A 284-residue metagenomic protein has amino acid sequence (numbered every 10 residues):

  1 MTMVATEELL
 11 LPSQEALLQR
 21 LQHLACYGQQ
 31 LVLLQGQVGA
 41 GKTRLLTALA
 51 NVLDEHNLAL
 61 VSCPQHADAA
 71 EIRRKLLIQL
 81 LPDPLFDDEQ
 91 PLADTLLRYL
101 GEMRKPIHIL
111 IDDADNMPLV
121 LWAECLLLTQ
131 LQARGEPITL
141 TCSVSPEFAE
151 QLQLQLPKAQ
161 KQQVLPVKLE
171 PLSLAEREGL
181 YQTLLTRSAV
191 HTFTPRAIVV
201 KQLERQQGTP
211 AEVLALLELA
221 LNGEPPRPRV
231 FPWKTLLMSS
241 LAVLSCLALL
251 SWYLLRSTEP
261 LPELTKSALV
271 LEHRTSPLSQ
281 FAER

Functional and structural regions predicted by a protein language model:
T2, A69-L85, Q182-L185: Conserved NTP-binding/hydrolysis module of P-loop NTPases
M3, E7, H191-T192, R196-R284: C-terminal alpha-helical "lid" subdomain
Q14-A25: Pre-Walker A adenine-sensing motif
Y27-L46: Walker A/P-loop nucleotide-binding motif
L31, N51-Q65: Conserved catalytic segments around the Walker B and adjacent sensor/switch elements of P-loop NTPase domains
P82, E102, N116, A149-V200 (+2 more regions): Helix-loop-helix "sensor" segment of P-loop NTPases
E89-L96, W122, F193-L203: Short conserved motifs of the RecA-like P-loop NTPase core
Y99-L121, C125: Conserved P-loop NTPase "ATPase switch" module shared by AAA+ and STAND
